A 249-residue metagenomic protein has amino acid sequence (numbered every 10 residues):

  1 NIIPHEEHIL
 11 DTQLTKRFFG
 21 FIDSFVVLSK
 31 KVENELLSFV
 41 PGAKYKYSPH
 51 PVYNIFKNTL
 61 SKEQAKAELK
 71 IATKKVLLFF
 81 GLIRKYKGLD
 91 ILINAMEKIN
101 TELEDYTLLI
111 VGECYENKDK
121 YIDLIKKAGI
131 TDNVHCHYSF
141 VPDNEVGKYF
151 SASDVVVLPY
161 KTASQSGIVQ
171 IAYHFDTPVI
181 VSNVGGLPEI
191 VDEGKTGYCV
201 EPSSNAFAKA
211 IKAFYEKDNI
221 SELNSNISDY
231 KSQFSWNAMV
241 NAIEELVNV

Functional and structural regions predicted by a protein language model:
G20-T59: Donor nucleotide-sugar binding/catalytic pocket of nucleotide-sugar-dependent glycosyltransferases
V52, F80, T107-Y121, S139: Glycosyltransferase donor-sugar binding loop
K57-I71: A short helix/loop element that forms part of the nucleotide-sugar donor recognition site in Leloir-type
I71-K87, I93-M96: Conserved donor-binding/catalytic core segment of Leloir-type glycosyltransferases
Y121-F140: Nucleotide-activated donor-binding/catalytic signature segment of Leloir-type glycosyltransferases, i.e., the conserved
K148-S164, T177: Acidic donor-binding loop of glycosyltransferase active sites
P178-V181, V191: Short hydrophobic beta-strand element within catalytic cores of glycosyltransferases and related nucleotide-activated
E193-G194, Y198-N205, I211-N219: Conserved acidic donor-binding segment of nucleotide-sugar-dependent glycosyltransferases
